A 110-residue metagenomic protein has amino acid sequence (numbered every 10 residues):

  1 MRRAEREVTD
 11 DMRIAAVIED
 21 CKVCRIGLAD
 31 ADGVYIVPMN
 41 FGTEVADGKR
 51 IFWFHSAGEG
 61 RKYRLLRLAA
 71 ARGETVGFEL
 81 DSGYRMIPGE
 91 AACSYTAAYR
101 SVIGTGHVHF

Functional and structural regions predicted by a protein language model:
M1-F110: Binding-site signature for planar aromatic cofactors or substrates
